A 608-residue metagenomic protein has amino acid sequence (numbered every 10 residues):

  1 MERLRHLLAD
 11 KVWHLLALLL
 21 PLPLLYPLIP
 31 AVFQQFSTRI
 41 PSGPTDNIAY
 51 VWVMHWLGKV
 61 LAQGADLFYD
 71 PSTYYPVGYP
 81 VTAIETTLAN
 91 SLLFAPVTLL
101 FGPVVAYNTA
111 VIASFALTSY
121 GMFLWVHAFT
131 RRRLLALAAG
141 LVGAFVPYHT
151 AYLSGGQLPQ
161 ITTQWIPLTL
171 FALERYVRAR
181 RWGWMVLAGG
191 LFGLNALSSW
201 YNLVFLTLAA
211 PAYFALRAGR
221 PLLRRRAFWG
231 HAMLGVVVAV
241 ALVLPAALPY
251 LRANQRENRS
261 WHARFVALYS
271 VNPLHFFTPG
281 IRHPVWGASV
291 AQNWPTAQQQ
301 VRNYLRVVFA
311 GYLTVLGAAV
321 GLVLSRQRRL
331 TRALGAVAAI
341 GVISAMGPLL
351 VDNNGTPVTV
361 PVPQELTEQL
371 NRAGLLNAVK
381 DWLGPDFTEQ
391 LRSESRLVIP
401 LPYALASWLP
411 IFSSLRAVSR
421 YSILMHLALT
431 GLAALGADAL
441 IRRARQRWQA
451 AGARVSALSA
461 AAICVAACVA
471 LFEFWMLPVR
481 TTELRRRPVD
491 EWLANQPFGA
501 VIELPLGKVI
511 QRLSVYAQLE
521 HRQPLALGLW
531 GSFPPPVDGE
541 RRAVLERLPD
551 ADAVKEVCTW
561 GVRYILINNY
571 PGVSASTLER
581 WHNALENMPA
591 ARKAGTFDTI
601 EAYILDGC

Functional and structural regions predicted by a protein language model:
D10, R220-M233, A318-A373, A378-P400 (+1 more regions): Membrane-interface helix-loop-helix junctions at transmembrane boundaries of multi-pass membrane enzymes, predominantly
W13-P23, G190-L191, L223-L248, A263-L268 (+2 more regions): Hydrophobic alpha-helical membrane-interfacial segments at the cytosolic entry of transmembrane helices
P21-T118, V146-A151, Q157-T163, S270 (+3 more regions): Membrane-interface coil-to-helix junctions
P21-Y26, A110-G219, H231, G235-A246 (+1 more regions): Membrane-embedded helix bundles of polyisoprenyl
R181, H262, V323, V465-C608: Extracytoplasmic
S199, M233-F265, P273-L274, P279-S289: Membrane-lumen/periplasm interface segments of specific transmembrane helices in polyprenyl phosphate-linked
P211, A232-V240, A339, G431 (+1 more regions): Signature aromatic-anchored transmembrane alpha helix within multi-pass, membrane-resident enzymes that catalyze glycan
F309-Y312, R396, P400-I441: Hydrophobic/aromatic-rich transmembrane helices and adjacent perimembrane loops
